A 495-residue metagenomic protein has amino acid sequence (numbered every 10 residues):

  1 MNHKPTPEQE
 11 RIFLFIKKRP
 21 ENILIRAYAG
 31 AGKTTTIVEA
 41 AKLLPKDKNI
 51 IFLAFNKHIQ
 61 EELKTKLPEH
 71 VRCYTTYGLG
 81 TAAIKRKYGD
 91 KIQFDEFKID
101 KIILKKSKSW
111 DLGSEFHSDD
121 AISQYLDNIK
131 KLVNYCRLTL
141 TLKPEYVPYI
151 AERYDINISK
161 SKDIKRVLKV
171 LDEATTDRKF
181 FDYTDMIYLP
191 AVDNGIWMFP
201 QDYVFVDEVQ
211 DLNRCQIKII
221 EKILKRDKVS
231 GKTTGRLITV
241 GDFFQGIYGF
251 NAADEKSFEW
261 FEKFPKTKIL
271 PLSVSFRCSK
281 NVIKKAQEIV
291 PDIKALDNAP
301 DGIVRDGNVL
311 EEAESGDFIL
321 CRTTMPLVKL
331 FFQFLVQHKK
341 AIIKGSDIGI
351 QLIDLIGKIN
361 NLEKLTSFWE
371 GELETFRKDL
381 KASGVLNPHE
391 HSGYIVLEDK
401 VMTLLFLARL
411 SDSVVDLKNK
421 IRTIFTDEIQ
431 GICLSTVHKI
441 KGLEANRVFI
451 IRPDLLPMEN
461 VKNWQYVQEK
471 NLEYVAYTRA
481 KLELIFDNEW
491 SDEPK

Functional and structural regions predicted by a protein language model:
M1-K91, T478: P-loop NTPase Walker
N2-L14, N22-L24, T36, G113-F205 (+3 more regions): Accessory N-terminal region flanking or inserted into the helicase ATPase core in nucleic-acid motor proteins
R26-T35, F55-H58, Y77, Y203-V206 (+9 more regions): Conserved helicase motor core of SF1/SF2 NTP-dependent helicases
E39-K46, T65, Y188-G195, K218-K225 (+2 more regions): Short, well-ordered alpha-helices that flank and scaffold nucleotide-derived cofactor binding pockets
K57-K131, Q337-H338, I343-I348: Conserved P-loop NTPase-based nucleic-acid remodeling module centered on helicase motor cores
C73-T75, D182-M186, P190, Q430-H438: Conserved two-lobed SF2 helicase motor
G89-K108, E259, I289-D297, G357-L386: A polyampholytic, Gly/Pro-enriched intrinsically disordered region
I359-D487, S491: Conserved helicase C-terminal RecA-like lobe
